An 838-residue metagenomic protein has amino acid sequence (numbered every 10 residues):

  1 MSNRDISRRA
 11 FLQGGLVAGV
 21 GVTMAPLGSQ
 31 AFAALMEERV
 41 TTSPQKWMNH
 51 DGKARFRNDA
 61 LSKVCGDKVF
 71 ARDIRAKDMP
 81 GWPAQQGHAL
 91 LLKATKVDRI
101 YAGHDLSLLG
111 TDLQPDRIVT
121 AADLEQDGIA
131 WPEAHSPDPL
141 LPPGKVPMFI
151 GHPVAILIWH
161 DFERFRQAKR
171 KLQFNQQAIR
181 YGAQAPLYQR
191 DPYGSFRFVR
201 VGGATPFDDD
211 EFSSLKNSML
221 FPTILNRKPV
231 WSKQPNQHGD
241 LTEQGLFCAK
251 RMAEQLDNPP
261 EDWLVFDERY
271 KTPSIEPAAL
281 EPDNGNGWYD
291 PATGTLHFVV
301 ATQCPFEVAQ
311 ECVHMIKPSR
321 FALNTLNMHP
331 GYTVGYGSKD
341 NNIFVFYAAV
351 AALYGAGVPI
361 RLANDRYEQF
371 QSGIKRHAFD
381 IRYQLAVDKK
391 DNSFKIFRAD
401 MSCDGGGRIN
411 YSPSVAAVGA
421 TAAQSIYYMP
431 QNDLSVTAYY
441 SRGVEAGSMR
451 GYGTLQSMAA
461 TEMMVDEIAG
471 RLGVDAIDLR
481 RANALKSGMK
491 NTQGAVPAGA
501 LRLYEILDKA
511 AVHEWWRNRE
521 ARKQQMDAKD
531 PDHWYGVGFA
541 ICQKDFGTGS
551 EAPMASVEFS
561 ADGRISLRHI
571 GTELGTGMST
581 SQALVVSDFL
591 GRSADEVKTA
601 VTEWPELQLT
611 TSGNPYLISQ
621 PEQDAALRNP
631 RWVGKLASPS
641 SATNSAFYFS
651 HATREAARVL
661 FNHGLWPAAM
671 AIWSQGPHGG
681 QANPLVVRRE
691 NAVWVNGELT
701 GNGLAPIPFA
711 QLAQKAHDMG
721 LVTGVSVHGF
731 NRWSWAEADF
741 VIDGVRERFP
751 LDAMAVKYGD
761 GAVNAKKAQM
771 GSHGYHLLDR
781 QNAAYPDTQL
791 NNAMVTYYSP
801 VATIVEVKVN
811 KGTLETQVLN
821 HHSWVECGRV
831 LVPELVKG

Functional and structural regions predicted by a protein language model:
S2-A18: N-terminal secretory signal peptides and thylakoid transit peptides that target proteins across membranes
F32-S218: Flexible, low-hydrophobicity surface segments
D59, C65-G66, E243-G285, H377-M463 (+3 more regions): Glycine-rich loop/linker segments at domain edges
L90-V119, I156-A178, N284-G355, S414-G419 (+7 more regions): Alpha-helical support elements that line or immediately flank enzyme active sites and cofactor-binding pockets
A121, L323-Y332, G357-Y367, I396-D400 (+6 more regions): Beta-strand segments within the central parallel beta-sheet cores of soluble alpha/beta enzyme folds
H135-F165, P282, Y336-K389, A446-E467 (+6 more regions): Glycine-rich and small/hydrophobic secondary-structure elements
G203, F207-I316, A484-D562: Helix-loop-helix junctions that connect adjacent transmembrane helices in secondary transporters/permeases, recognized
S674-H678, V686-T796: Internal maturation/activation junctions in enzymes
